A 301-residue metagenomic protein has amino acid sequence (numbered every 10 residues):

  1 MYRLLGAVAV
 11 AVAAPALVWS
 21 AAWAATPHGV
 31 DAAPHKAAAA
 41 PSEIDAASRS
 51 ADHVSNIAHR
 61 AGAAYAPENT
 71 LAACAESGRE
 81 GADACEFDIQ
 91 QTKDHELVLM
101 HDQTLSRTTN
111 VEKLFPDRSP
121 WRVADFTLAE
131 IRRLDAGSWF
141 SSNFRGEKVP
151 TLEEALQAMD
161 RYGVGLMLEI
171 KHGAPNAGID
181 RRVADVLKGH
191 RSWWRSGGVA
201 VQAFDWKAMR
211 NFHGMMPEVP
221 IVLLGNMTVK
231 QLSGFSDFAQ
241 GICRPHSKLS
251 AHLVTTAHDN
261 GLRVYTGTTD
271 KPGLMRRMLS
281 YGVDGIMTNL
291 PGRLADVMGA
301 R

Functional and structural regions predicted by a protein language model:
Y2-A9, A14-R301: Phosphate-group recognition and catalysis centered on beta-loop-alpha active-site segments
